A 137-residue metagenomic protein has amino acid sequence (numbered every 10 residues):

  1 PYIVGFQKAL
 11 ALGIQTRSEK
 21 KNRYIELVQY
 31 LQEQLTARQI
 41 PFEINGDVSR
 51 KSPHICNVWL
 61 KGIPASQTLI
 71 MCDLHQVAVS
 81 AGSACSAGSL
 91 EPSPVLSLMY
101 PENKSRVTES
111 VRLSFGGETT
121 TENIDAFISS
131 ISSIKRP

Functional and structural regions predicted by a protein language model:
P1-P137: Pyridoxal 5′-phosphate
